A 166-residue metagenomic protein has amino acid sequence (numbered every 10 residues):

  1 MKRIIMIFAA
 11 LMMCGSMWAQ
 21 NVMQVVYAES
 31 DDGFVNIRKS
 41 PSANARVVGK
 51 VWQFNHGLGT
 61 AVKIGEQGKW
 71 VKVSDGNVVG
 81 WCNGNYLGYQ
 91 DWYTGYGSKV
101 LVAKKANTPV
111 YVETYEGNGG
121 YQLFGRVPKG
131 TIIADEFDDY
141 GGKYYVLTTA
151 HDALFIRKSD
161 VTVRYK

Functional and structural regions predicted by a protein language model:
I4-G15: Sec-dependent N-terminal signal peptides
M12-M13, N83, A106: Compositionally biased non-globular segments, especially hydrophobic aliphatic-rich helices of signal peptides
A19-N36, G49-Q53, A61-V62, Y86-T114 (+3 more regions): SH3-family beta-barrel domains
K39-P41, D75, T114-E116, T148-T149: Short acidic, glycine-rich loop/turn motifs
P41-V47, G117-Q122: Short alpha-helix capping/helix-loop boundary micro-motifs
K50-N85, V127-S159: SH3/SH3-like beta-barrel superfamily modules
